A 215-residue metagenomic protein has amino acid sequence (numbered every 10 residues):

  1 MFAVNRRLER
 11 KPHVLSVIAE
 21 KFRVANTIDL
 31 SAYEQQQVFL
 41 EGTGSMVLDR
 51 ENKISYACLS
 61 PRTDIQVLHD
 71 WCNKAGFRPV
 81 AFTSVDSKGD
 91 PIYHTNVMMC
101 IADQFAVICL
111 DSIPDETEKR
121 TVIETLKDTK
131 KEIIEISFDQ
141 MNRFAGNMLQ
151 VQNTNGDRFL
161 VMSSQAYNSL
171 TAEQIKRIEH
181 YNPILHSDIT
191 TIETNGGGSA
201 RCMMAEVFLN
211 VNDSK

Functional and structural regions predicted by a protein language model:
M1-K215: The feature marks the mature, well-folded catalytic cores of soluble enzymes
